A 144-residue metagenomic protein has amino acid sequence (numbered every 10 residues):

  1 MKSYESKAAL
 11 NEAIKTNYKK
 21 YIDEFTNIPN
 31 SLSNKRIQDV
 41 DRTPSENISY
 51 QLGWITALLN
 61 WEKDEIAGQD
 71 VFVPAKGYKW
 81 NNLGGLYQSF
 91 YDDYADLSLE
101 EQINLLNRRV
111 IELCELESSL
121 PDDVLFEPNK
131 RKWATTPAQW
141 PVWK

Functional and structural regions predicted by a protein language model:
M1-K20: Extreme N-terminal tail/first-helix region
K2-E5, L86-E101, K132-P141: Acidic/His metal-coordination segments adjacent to aromatic residues that form catalytic metal sites in metalloenzymes
A9, K35-R36, F90: Conserved short-loop catalytic and cofactor-binding motifs
N11, K15, D41, I48 (+3 more regions): Generic structural concept
T16, R108, W140-K144: Short, charged alpha-helical segments
Y18-P29, I55-L59, K63, N107-P121: Structural signal for well-ordered, non-membrane alpha-helices
N34-G85, D123-K144: Short, contiguous alpha-helical
W80-L125: Acidic/histidine-rich alpha-helical segments that form the ligand environment of transition-metal centers
